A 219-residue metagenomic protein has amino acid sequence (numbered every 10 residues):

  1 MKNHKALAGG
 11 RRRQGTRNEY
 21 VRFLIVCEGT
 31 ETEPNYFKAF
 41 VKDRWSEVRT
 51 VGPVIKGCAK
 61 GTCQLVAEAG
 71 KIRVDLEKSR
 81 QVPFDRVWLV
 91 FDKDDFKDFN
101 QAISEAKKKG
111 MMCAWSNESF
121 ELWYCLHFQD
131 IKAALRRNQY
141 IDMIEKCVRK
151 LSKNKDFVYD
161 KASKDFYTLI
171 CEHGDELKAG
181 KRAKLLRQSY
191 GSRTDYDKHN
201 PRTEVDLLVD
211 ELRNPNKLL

Functional and structural regions predicted by a protein language model:
K2-H4, G9-R22, K38-I55, D75-W88 (+1 more regions): C-terminal accessory helical subdomains adjacent to catalytic cores in phosphodiester- and nucleotide-handling enzymes
L24-V26: Conserved beta-strand elements of the Class I
E28-G29, D94: Structured loop/turn residues at secondary-structure junctions
G29, E33, C58-A69, P201-E204: Phosphate/oxyanion-binding active-site loops and adjacent basic polyanion-contact surfaces
